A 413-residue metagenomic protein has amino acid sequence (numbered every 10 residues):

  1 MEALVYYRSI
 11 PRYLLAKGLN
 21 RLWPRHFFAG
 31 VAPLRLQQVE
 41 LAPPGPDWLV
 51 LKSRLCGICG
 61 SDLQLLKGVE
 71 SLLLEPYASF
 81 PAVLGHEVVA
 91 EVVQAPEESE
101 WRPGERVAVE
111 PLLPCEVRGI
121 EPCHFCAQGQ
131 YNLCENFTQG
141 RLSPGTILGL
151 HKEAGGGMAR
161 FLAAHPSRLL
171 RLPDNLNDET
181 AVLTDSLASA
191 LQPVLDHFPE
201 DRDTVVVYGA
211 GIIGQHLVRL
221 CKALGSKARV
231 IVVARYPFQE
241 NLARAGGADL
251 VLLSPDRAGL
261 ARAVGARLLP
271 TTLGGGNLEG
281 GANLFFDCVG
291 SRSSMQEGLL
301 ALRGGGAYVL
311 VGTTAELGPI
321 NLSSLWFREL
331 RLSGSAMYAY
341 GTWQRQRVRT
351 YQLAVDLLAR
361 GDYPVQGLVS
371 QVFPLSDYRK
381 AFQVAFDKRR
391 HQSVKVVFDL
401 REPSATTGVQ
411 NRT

Functional and structural regions predicted by a protein language model:
M1-E87, G156, R160-F161, D399-T407: Short N-terminal strand-loop motif that marks the start of NAD(P)H/FAD-dependent oxidoreductase cofactor-binding domains
S9, P237, L273, Q296 (+1 more regions): C-terminal hydrophobic helical "lid"/dimerization subdomain of Rossmann-like NAD(P)H-dependent oxidoreductases
E40-C56, S71-A127, P173-N175: Glycine-rich beta-strand-centered segment in the early N-terminal region that forms part of a ligand/cofactor-binding
E75, H86, P114-Y208: NAD(P)H dinucleotide-binding glycine-rich loop of Rossmann-like/cofactor-binding domains, especially the beta1-alpha1
S167-L169, P173-L260: Mid-domain Rossmann-like dinucleotide-binding core that forms the NAD(H)/NADP(H) cofactor-binding site
A261-G275, E279, P319-V369: C-terminal substrate-binding/catalytic core of Rossmann-like NAD(P)-dependent dehydrogenases/reductases
L300-G318, L332: ADP-ribose/adenylate-binding Rossmann-like module
